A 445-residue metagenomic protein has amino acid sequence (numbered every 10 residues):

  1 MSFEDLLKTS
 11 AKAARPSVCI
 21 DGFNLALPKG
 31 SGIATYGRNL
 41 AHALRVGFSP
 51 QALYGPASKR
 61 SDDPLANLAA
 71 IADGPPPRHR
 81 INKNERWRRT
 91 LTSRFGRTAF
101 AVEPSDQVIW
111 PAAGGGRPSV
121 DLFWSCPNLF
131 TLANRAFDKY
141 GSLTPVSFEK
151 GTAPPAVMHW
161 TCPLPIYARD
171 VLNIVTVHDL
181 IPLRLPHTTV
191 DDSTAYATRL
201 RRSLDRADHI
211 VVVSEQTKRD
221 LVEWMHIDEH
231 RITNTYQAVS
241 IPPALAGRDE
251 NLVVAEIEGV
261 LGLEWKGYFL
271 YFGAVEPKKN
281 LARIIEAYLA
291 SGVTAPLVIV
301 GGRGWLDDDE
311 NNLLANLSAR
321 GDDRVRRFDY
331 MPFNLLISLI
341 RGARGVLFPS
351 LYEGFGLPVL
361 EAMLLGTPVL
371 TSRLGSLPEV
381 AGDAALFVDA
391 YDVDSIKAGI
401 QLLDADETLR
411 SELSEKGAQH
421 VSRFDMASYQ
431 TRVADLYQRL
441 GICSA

Functional and structural regions predicted by a protein language model:
S2-A445: Carbohydrate transferase catalytic cores enriched for Leloir-type hexosyltransferases
